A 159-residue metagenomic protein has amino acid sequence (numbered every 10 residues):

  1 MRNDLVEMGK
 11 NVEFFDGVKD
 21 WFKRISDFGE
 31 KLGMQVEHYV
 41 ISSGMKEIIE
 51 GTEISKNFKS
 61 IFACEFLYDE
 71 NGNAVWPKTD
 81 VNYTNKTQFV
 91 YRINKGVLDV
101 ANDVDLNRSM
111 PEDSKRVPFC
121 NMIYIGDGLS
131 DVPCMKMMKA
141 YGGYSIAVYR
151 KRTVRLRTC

Functional and structural regions predicted by a protein language model:
R2-M8: Short glycine/proline- and acidic residue-enriched helix-loop micro-motifs that form flexible lids or anion-recognition
G9-K10, F15-C159: C-terminal cap/substrate-recognition subdomain and adjoining C-terminal extension of metal-dependent phosphatase-like
